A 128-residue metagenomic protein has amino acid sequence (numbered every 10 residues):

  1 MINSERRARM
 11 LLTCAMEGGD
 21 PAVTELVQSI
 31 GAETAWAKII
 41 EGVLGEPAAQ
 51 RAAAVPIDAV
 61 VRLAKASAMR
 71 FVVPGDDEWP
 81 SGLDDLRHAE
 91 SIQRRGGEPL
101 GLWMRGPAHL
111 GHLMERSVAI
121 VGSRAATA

Functional and structural regions predicted by a protein language model:
M1-A128: Short, positively charged patches
